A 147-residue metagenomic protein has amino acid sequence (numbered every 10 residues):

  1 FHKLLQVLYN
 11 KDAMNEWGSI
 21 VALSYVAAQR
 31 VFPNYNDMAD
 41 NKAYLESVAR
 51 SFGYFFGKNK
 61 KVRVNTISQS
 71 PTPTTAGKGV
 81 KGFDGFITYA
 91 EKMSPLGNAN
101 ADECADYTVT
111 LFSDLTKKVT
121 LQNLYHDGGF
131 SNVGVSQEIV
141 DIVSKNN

Functional and structural regions predicted by a protein language model:
F1-L8, D12, V48-A49, Y107 (+1 more regions): Hydrophobic positions on the long internal alpha-helix of Rossmann-like NAD(P)-dependent oxidoreductase domains
Y9-K58, Q69-P73, G97: Catalytic loop of short-chain dehydrogenase/reductase
W17, K61-R63, V119-L121: Short, small/polar-rich loop/turn modules that mediate ligand/substrate recognition or access, typified
F32-P33, G77-G79, S136-Q137: Conserved catalytic-core motifs of eukaryotic protein kinase domains, centered on the activation segment
D37-N41, G82-G85, V140-S144: Glycine-rich, phosphate-binding/catalytic loops in enzymes
T66, D84-G128: C-terminal helical subdomain
S68-G79, H126, N132: Short, flexible catalytic-loop segment of classical short-chain dehydrogenase/reductase
T120-N147: Short C-terminal tail/terminal secondary-structure segment of NAD(P)H-dependent dehydrogenase/reductase domains
